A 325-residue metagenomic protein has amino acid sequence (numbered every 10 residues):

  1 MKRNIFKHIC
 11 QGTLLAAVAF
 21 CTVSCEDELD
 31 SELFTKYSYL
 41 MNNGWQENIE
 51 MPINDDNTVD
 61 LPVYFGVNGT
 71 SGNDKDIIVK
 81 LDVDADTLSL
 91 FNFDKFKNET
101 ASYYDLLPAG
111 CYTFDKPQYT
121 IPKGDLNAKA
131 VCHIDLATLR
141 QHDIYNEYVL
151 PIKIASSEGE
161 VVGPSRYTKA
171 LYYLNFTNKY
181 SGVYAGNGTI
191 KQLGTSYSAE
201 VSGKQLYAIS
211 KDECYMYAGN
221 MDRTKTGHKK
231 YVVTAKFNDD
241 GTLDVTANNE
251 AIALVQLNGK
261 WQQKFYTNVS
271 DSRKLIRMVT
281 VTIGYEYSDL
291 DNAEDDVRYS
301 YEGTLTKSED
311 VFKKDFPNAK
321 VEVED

Functional and structural regions predicted by a protein language model:
K2-T13: Bacterial N-terminal signal peptides that target proteins for export
L14-A19: Hydrophobic alpha-helical targeting segments used for export or membrane insertion
F20-S24: C-terminal motif of bacterial Sec signal peptides marking the signal peptidase cleavage site
C25-T120, K129-D325: Intrinsically disordered, low-complexity regulatory regions in eukaryotic proteins
